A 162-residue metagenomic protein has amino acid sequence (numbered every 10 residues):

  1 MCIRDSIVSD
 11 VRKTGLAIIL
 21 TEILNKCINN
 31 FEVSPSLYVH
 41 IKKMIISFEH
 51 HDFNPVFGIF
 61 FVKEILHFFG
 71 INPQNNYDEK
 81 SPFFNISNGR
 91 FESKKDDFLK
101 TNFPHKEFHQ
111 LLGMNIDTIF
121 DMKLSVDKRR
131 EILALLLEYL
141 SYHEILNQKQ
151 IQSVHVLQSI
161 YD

Functional and structural regions predicted by a protein language model:
R4-D162: Non-catalytic alpha-helical scaffolds and adjoining flexible linkers that form interface surfaces for assembly
